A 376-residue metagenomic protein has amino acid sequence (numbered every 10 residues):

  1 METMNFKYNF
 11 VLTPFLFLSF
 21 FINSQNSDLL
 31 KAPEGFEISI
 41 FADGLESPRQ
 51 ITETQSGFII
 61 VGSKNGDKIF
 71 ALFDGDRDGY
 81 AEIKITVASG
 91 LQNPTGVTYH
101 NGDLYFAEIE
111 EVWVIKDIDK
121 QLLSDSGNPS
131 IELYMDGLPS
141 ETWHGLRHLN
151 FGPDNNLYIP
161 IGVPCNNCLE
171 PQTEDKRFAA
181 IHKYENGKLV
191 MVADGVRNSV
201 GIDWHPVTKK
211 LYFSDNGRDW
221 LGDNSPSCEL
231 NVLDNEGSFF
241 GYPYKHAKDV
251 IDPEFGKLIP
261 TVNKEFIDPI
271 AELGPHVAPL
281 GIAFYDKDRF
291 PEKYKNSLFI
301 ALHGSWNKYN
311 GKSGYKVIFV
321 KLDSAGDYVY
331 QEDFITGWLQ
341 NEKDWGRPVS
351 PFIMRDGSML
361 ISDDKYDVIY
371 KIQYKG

Functional and structural regions predicted by a protein language model:
S19-F21: N-terminal signal peptide c-region/cleavage motif recognized by signal peptidases
N26-A32, L146, V163-C168, K176-A179 (+8 more regions): Beta-propeller domain segments
S39-N65, A278-F284, I300-A301: Beta-strand-rich domains and repeat architectures in extracellular enzymes and scaffolds, especially beta-propellers
I40-L45, I85-G90, L133-E141, M191-V196 (+2 more regions): Surface loop/turn motifs at the tips and blade-to-blade linkers of beta-strand repeat domains
I51, F58-V61, D103-F106, L157-I159 (+3 more regions): Hydrophobic beta-strand segments that make up the repeating blades of beta-propeller and related beta-repeat
F70-G102: Blade-loop segments of beta-propeller domains
T98, E110-G152, P164-N166: Asp-box/WD-like beta-propeller blade repeats and closely related beta-sheet repeat scaffolds
